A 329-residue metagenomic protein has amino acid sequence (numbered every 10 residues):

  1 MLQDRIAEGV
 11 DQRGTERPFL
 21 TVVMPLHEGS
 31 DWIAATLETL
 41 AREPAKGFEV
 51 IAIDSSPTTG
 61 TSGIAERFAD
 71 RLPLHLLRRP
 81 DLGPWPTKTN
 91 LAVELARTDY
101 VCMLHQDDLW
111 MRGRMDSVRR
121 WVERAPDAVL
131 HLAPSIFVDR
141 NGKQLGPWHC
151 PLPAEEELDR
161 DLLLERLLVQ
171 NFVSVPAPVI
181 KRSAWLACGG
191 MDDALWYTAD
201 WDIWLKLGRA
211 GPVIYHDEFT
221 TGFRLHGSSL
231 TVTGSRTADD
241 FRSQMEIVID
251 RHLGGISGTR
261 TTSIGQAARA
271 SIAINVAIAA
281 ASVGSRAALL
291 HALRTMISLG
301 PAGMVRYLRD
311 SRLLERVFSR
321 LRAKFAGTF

Functional and structural regions predicted by a protein language model:
M1-T39: N-proximal low-complexity "stem/linker" segments adjacent to membrane-targeting elements
E38-G47: Short, acidic, metal-binding catalytic loop of nucleotide-sugar glycosyltransferases
D54-I64, L82: A conserved acidic beta->alpha catalytic loop
R79-A96: Glycine-rich, basic loop-to-helix element that forms the pyrophosphate-binding segment of sugar-nucleotide handling
V101: Short aromatic/hydrophobic "clamp" motif used to bind/position activated sugar donors
G113-P147: Conserved donor NDP-sugar-binding/catalytic core segment of glycosyltransferases
E156-L158, F219-G227, V232-R260, R286-L299: Catalytic core of nucleotide-sugar-dependent glycosyltransferases
W196-L205: Acidic donor-binding loop at a coil-to-helix junction in glycosyltransferase catalytic cores that engages
